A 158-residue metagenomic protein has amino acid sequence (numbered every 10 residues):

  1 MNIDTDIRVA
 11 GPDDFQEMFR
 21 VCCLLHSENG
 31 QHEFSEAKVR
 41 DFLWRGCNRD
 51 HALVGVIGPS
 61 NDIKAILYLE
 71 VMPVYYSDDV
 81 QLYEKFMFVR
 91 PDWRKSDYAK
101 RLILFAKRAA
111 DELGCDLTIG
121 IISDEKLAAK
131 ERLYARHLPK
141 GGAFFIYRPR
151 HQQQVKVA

Functional and structural regions predicted by a protein language model:
M1-E36: Short amphipathic alpha-helix that is part of the acyltransferase structural core
W44-G55: A short helix-loop-beta-strand connector motif used in the catalytic cores of GNAT acetyltransferases and, in some
D62-M72: Conserved beta-strand in the GNAT
P73-E84: A conserved beta-turn-beta hairpin within the catalytic core of GNAT-like acetyltransferases that forms part
K85-K95: A short, internal acetyl-CoA/4′-phosphopantetheine-binding micro-motif in the GNAT/acyltransferase core
K95-R108: Conserved acetyl-CoA-binding loop-helix of GNAT-fold acetyltransferases
E112-I122: Conserved GNAT acetyl-CoA-binding A-motif
E131-R132, R136-A158: C-terminal "cap" of GNAT-fold acetyltransferases
